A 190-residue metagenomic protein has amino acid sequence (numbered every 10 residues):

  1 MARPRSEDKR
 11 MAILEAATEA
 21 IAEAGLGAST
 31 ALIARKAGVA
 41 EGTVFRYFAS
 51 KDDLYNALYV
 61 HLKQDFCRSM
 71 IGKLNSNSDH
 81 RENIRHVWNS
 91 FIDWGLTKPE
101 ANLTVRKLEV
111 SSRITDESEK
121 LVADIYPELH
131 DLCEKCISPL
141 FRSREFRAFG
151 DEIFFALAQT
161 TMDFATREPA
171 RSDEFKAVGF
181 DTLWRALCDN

Functional and structural regions predicted by a protein language model:
M1-D8, N190: N-terminal intrinsically disordered/low-complexity leader segments
A12, A22-D53, A57: Helix-turn-helix
I13-I21, L62, F91: Short hydrophobic clusters on alpha-helical segments that form packing/core surfaces in small helical domains
Y55-D65: Alpha-helical DNA-contacting segments of helix-turn-helix folds
A57, I71-T97, F154: Hydrophobic alpha-helical connector segments
Q64-C67, I114-R142, A148-E152: Amphipathic alpha-helical packing segments from all-alpha helical-bundle domains
L96-D131, T166: Short secondary-structure transition hinges
A123, I137-L183: Hydrophobic/aromatic-rich alpha-helical bundle segments in the mid-to-C-terminal region
